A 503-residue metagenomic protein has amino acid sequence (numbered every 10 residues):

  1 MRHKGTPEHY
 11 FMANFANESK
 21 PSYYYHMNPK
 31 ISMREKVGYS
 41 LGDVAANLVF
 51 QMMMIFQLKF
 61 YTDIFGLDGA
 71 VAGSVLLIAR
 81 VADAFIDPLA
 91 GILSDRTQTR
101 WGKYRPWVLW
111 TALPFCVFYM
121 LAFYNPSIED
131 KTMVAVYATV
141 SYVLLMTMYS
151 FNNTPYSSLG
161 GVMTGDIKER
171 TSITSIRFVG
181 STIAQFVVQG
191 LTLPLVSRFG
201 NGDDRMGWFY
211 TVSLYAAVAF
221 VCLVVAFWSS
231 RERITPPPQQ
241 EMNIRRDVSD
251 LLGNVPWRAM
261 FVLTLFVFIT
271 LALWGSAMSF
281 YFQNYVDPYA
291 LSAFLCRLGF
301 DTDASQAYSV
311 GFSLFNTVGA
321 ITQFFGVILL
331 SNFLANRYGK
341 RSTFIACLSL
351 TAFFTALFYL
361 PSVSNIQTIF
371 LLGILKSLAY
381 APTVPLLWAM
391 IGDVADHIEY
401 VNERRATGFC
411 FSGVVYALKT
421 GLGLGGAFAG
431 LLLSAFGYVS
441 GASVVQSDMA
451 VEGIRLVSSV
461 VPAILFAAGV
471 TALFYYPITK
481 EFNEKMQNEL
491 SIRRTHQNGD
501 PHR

Functional and structural regions predicted by a protein language model:
M1-R2, T6, E35: Short N-terminal alpha-helical targeting/association segments
H3, Y10, N14-Y24: Short, positively charged and aromatic/hydrophobic N-terminal segments
T6-H9, D396: Intrinsically disordered, low-complexity, compositionally biased regions/tails
F15, Y24-R503: Membrane-embedded alpha-helical bundles of multi-pass transporters/translocases, especially carrier/permease families
